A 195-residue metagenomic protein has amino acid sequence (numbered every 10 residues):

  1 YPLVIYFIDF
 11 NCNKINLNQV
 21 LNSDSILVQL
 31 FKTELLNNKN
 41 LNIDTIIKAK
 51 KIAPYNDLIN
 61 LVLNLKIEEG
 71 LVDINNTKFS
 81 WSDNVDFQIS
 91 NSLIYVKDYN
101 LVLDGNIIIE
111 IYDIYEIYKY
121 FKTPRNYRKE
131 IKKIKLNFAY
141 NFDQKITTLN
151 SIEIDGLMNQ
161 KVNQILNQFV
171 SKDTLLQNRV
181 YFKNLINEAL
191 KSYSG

Functional and structural regions predicted by a protein language model:
Y1-G195: Membrane-proximal interfacial segments on either side of biological membranes
